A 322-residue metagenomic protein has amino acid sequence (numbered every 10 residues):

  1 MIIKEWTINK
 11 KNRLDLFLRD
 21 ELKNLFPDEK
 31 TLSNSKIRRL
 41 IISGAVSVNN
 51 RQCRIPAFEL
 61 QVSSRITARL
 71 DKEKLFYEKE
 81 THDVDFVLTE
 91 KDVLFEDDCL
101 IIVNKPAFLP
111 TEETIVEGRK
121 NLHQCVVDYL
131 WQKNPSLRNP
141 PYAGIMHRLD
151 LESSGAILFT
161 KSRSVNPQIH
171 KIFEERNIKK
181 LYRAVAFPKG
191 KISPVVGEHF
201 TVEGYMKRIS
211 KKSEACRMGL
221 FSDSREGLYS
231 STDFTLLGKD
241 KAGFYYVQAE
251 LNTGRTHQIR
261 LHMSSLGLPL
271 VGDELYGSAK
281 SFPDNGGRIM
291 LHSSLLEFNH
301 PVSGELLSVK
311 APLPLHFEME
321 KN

Functional and structural regions predicted by a protein language model:
M1-N322: RNA pseudouridine synthases
